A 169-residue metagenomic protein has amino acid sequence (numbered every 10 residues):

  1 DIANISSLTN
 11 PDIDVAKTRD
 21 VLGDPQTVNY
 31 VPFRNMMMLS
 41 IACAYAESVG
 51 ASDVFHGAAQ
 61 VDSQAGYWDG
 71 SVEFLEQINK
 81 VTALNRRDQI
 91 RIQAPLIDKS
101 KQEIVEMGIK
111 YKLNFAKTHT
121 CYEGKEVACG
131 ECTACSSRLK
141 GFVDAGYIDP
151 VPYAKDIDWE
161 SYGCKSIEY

Functional and structural regions predicted by a protein language model:
D1-K112: ATP-dependent adenylation/nucleotidyltransferase module used to activate substrates
I2, N114-Y122: Conserved S-adenosyl-L-methionine
L22, K112-L113, L139-D144: A polyampholytic, Gly/Pro-enriched intrinsically disordered region
S40, H119-K140: Local cysteine-cluster metal-coordination motifs and their immediate loop/turn environment, predominantly Fe-S cluster
V49, A116, G130: Structured loop/turn residues at beta-strand edges in well-structured enzyme cores
G124, A145-G146: Short loop/turn hinge sites at secondary-structure boundaries
S136-R138, F142, I148-Y169: Short Fe-S-cluster ligation motifs
